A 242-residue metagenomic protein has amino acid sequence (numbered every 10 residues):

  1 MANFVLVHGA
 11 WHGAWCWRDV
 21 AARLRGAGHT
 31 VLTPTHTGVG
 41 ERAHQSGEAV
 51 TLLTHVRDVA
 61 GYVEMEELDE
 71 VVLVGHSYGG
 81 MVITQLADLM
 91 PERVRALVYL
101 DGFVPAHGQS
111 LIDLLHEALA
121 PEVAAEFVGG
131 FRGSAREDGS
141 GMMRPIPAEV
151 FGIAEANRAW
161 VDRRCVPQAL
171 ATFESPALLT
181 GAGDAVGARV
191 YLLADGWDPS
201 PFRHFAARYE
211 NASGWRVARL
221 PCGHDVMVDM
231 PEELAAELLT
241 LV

Functional and structural regions predicted by a protein language model:
A2-A43: Conserved HGGG/HGGXW glycine-rich cap/lid loop of the alpha/beta-hydrolase fold
G9-H12, S77-Y78, F103: Active-site glycine-rich loops that stabilize anionic/oxyanionic intermediates across multiple enzyme folds
T30-L32, H36-V72, D88-L89, I112-H116 (+1 more regions): Active-site loop/oxyanion-hole signature of alpha/beta-hydrolase fold enzymes
L73-G75, L100: Short beta-strand immediately N-terminal to the catalytic nucleophile in serine-hydrolase-like folds
G75, G79, I83: Gly/Ala-rich beta-loop-alpha elbow adjacent to hydrolase catalytic centers
D88, R93-V94, V98-G139, M143 (+3 more regions): Flexible "cap/lid" loop of the alpha/beta hydrolase fold
R163-A182: Active-site nucleophile elbow and catalytic-triad environment of alpha/beta-hydrolase enzymes
A194-V228, L241: Conserved loop-alpha-helix segment in the C-terminal half of the alpha/beta-hydrolase fold that carries the catalytic
